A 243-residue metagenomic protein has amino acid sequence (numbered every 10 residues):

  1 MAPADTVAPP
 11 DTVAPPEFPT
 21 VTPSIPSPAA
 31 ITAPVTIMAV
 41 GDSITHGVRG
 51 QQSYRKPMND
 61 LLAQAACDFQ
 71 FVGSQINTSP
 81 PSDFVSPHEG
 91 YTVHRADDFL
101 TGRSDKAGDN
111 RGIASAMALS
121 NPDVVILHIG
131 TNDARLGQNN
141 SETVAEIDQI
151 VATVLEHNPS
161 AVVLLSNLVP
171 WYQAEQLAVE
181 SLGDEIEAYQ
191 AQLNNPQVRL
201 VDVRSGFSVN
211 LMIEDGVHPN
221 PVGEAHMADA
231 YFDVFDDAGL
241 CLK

Functional and structural regions predicted by a protein language model:
M1-S74, K243: N-terminal secretory targeting modules
A33-I37, A65-Q70, S120-I126, N158-L164 (+2 more regions): Loop/turn elements at helix/coil->beta-strand transitions in domains of secreted/extracellular proteins
A39, S53, P57, G112 (+6 more regions): Extracytoplasmic/secreted proteins, especially bacterial periplasmic and envelope-associated proteins
V40-I44, V72-N77, L127-N132, S166-W171 (+2 more regions): Active-site-proximal beta-strand/loop segments in catalytic clefts of secreted hydrolases
T45, R49, N59, A63-C67 (+7 more regions): Sec-exported extracytoplasmic/periplasmic mature domains
T45-A145, L177-E180: Conserved SGNH/GDSL esterase-like catalytic core that processes O-acyl groups on lipids and polysaccharides
F84-G90, P170-K243: Catalytic His-Asp segment of secreted/periplasmic serine-dependent ester chemistry enzymes
H128-R135, V151-L182, R204: Active-site segments of SGNH/GDSL-like serine hydrolases that catalyze O-acetyl group transfer/hydrolysis on lipids
